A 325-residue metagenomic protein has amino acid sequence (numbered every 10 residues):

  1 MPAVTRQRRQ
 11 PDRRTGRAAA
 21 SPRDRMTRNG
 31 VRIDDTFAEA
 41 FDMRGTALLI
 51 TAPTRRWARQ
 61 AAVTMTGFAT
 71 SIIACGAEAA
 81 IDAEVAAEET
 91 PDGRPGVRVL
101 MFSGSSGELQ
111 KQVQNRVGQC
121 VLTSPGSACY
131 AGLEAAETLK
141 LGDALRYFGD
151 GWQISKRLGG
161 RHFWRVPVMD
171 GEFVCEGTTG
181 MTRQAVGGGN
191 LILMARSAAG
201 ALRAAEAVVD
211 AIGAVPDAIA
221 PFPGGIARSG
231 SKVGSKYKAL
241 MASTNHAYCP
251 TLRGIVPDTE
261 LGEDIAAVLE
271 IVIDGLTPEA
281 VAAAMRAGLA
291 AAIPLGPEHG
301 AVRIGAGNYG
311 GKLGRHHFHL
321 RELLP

Functional and structural regions predicted by a protein language model:
V4, G16-V31, D35: Acidic, serine/threonine-rich, charge-biased low-complexity segments in large eukaryotic scaffold/adaptor proteins
R8-R9: Loop-helix junctions at membrane interfaces
T27-I33, E39, A47-D82, S103-S106 (+8 more regions): Conserved mixed alpha/beta catalytic, RNA-binding, or beta-rich assembly cores of soluble enzyme, regulatory
A74-E89, R94-L100: Conserved small-residue
E279, I293-G300: C-terminal functional extensions of proteins
